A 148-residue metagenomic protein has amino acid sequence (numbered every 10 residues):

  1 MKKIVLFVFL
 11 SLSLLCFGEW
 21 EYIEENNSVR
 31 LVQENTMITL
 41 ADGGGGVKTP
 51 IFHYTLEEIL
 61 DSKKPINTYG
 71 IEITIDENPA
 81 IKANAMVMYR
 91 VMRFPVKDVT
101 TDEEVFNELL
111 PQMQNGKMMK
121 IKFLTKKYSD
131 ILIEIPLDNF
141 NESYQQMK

Functional and structural regions predicted by a protein language model:
K3-F17: Sec-dependent N-terminal signal peptides
F17-K148: A generic "folded-domain core" signal
